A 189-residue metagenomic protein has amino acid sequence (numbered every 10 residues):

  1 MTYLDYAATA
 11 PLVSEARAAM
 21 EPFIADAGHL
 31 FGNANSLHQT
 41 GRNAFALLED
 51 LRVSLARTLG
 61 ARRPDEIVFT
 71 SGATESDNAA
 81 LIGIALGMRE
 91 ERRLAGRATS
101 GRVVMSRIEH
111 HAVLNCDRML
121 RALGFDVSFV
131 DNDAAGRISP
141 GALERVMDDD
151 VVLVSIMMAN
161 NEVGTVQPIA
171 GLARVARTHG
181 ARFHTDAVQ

Functional and structural regions predicted by a protein language model:
M1-Q189: Pyridoxal 5′-phosphate
